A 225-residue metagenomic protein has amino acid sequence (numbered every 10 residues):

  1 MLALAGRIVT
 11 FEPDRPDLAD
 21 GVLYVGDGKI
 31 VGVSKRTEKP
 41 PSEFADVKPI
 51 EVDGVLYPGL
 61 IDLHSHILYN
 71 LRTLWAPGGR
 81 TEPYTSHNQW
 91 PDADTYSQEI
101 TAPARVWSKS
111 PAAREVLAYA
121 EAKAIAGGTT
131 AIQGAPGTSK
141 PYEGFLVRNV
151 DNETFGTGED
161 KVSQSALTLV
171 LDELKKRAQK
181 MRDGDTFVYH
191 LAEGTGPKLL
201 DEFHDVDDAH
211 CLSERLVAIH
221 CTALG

Functional and structural regions predicted by a protein language model:
M1-A45, G54: N-terminal metal-binding scaffold of metallo-dependent hydrolase/deaminase domains
L2, G59-I61, F187: Residue-level marker for buried hydrophobic side chains located in beta-strands that build the well-ordered beta-sheet
G6, L23, G28, D53 (+4 more regions): Divalent metal-coordination and catalytic microenvironments
V9, H66-L68, G137-T138, A192: Catalytic metal-binding/acid-base residues of hydrolase active sites
S34, S65, L71, Q133-G137: Glycine-rich, histidine-containing beta strand-loop boundary motifs that form or position
K35, L71-L74, F145-L146: Short, solvent-exposed loop/turn and secondary-structure capping segments
G54-A122: Metal-associated gating/positioning segment near the N- to mid-region
G128-V217, A223: Metal-coordinating catalytic core of metallo-dependent amide/deamination hydrolases
